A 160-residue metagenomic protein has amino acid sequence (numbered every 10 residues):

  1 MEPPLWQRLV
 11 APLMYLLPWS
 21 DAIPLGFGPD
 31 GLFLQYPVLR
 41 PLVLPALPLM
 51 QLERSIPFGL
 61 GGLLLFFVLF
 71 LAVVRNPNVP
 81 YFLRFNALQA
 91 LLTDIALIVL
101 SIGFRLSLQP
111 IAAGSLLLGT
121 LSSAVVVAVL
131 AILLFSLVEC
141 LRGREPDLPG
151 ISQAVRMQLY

Functional and structural regions predicted by a protein language model:
M1-Y160: Alpha-helical membrane insertion/targeting regions
